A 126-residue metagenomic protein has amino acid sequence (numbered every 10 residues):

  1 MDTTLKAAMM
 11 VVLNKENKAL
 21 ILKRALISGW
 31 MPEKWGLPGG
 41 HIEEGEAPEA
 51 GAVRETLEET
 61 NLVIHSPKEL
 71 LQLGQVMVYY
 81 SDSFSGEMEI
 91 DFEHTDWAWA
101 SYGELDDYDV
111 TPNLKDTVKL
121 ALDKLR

Functional and structural regions predicted by a protein language model:
M1-A19, Q72-V76: Conserved N-terminal beta-strand and adjoining loop/helix that marks the start of the Nudix/MutT-like hydrolase domain
D2, V11, I27, L70 (+1 more regions): Short secondary-structure boundary/capping segments
D2-T4, M31-K34, H94: A generic structural micro-feature
N14, K18-R54, E58: Conserved Nudix-box catalytic region and its N-terminal flanking loop in Nudix hydrolases and closely related
N14, L71-E89, E93-D107, K119-L125: Active-site-adjacent beta-strand/loop module that shapes the phosphate/pyrophosphate-binding cleft
V63-Q72: A short coil-to-beta-strand element that immediately follows conserved catalytic motifs
